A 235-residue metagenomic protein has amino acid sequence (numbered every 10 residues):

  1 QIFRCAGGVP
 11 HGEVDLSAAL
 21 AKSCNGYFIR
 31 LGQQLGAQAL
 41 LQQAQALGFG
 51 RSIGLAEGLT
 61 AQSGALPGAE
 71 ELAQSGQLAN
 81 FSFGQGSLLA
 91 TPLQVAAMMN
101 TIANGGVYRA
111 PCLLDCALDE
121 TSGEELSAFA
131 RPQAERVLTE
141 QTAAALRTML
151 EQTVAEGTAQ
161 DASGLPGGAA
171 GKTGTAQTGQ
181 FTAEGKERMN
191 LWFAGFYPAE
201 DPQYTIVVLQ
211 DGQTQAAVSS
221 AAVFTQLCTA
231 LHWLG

Functional and structural regions predicted by a protein language model:
Q1-Q210: Beta-lactam-recognizing serine transpeptidase/beta-lactamase-like catalytic domain environment
E124-R131, S220-G235: Short, gly/Ser/Thr-rich active-site loops of penicillin-recognizing serine hydrolases
D211-S220: A short acidic/glycine-rich loop-to-helix N-cap element
